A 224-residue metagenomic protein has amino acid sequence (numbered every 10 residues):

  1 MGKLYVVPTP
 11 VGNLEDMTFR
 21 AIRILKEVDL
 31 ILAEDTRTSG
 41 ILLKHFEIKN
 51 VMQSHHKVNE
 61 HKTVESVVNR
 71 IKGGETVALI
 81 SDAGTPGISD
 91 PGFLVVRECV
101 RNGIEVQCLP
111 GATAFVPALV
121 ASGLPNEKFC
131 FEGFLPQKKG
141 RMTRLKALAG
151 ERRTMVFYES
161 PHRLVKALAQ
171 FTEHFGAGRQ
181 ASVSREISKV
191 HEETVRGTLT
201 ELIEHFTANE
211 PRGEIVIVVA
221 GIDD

Functional and structural regions predicted by a protein language model:
M1-K57: Glycine-rich, flexible N-terminal cofactor/catalytic loop recognition
K3-L4, G73-A78, T154: Loop/turn-to-beta-strand initiation segments
L25-I31, G103-Q107, T154-M155: Short active-site oxyanion
S54-H61, F134-P136: Conserved helicase motor
H56, V64-T113: Glycine/small-residue-rich loop that forms an oxyanion/phosphate-binding "nest" at active or ligand-binding sites
L94-E151: Class I SAM-dependent methyltransferase SAM-binding "motif I" and its flanking Rossmann-like core
T154, Y158-D224: A contiguous loop/helix-start segment that scaffolds small-molecule binding in enzyme catalytic cores
